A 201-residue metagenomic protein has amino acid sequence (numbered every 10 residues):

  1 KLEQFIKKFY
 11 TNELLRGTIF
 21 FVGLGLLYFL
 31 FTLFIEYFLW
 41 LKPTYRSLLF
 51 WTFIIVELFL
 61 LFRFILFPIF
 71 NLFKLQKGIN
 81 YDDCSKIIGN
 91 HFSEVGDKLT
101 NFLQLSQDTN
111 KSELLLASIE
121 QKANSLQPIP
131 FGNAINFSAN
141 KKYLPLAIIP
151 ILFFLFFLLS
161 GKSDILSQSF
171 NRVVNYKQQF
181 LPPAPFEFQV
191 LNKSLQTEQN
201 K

Functional and structural regions predicted by a protein language model:
K1-K201: Juxtamembrane regulatory segments of integral membrane proteins
